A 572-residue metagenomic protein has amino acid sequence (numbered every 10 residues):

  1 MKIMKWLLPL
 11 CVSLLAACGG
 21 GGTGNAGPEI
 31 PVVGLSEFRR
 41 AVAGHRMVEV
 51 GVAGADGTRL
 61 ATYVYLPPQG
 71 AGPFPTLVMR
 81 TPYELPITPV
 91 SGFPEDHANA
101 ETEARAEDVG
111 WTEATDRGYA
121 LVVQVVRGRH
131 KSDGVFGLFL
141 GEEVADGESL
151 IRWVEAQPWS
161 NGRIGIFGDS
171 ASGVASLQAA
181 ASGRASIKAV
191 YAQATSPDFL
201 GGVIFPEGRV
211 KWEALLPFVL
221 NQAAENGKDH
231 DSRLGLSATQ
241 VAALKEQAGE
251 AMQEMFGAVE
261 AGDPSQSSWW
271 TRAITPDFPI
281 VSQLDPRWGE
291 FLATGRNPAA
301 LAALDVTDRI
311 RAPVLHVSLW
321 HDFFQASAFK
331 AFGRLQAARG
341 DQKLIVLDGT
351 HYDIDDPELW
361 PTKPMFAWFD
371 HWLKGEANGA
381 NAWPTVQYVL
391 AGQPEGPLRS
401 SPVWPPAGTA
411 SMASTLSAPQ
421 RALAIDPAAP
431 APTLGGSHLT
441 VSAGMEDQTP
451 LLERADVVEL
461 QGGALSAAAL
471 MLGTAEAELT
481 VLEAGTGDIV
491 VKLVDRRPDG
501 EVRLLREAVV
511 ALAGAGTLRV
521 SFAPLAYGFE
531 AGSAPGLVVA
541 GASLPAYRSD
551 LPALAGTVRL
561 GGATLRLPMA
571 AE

Functional and structural regions predicted by a protein language model:
L15-A17: C-terminal motif of bacterial Sec signal peptides marking the signal peptidase cleavage site
G34-G72: N-terminal cap/lid segment of alpha/beta-hydrolase-fold proteins
Y63-Y119, Q124-R127: N-terminal cap/lid subdomain of alpha/beta-hydrolase-fold enzymes
D96-A100, A104-W111, D116, A181-R309: Accessory cap/linker subdomain of secreted extracellular hydrolases
A106, L138-Q157: Alpha/beta-hydrolase active-site loop
P158-S170: Alpha/beta-hydrolase fold nucleophile elbow
A238-Q253, E260-P264, D355-E572: C-terminal, loop-rich substrate-recognition/catalytic regions characterized by aromatic stacking residues
I310, H316-S318: Short beta-strand/loop motif that positions the catalytic acidic residue of the alpha/beta-hydrolase fold
